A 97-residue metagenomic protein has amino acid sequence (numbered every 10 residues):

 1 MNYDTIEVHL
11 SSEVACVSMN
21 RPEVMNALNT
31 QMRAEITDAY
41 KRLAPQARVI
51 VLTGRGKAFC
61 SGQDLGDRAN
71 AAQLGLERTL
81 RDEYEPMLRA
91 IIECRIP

Functional and structural regions predicted by a protein language model:
M1-R55: Conserved CoA-thioester-binding segment of acyl-CoA-metabolizing enzymes
I6, R89-I96: Crotonase-fold acyl-CoA enzyme core
Q46, G54-A90: Glycine- (often His-adjacent) and acidic-residue-rich active-site loop that binds/positions the CoA thioester
R48-V49, R95-P97: Proline-centered loop/turn at the N-terminus of a beta-strand
